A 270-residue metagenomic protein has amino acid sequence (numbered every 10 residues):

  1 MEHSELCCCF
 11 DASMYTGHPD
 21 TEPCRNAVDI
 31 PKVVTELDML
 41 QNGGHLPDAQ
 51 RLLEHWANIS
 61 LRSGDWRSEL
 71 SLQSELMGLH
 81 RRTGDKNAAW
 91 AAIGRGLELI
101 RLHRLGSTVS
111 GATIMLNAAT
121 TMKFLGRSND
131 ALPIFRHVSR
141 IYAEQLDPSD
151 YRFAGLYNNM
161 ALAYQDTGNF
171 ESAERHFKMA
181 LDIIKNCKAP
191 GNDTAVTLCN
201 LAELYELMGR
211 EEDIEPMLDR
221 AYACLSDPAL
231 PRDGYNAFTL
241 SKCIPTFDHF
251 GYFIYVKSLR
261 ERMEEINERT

Functional and structural regions predicted by a protein language model:
M1-G78, R82-T83, L97, T270: Flexible inter-repeat linkers and adjacent short helices within tandem amphipathic alpha-helical repeat scaffolds
P23-C24, G43, L61-D65, L102-G106 (+4 more regions): Short coil/turn linkers that connect adjacent helices within long alpha-helical scaffolds, especially alpha-solenoid
D29, A49, R62, E69 (+7 more regions): Residues that mark the junctions of alpha-helical repeat units in TPR/alpha-solenoid scaffolds
P31-N42, S71-R82, I93, V109-F124 (+3 more regions): Conserved alpha-helical positions within TPR/SEL1-like repeat arrays
E54-I59, L97-L102, S139-E144, M179-N186 (+2 more regions): Amphipathic alpha-helical segments of tetratricopeptide repeats
P216-A223, S241, F247-R269: TPR/TPR-like (Sel1-like) alpha-helical repeat modules
